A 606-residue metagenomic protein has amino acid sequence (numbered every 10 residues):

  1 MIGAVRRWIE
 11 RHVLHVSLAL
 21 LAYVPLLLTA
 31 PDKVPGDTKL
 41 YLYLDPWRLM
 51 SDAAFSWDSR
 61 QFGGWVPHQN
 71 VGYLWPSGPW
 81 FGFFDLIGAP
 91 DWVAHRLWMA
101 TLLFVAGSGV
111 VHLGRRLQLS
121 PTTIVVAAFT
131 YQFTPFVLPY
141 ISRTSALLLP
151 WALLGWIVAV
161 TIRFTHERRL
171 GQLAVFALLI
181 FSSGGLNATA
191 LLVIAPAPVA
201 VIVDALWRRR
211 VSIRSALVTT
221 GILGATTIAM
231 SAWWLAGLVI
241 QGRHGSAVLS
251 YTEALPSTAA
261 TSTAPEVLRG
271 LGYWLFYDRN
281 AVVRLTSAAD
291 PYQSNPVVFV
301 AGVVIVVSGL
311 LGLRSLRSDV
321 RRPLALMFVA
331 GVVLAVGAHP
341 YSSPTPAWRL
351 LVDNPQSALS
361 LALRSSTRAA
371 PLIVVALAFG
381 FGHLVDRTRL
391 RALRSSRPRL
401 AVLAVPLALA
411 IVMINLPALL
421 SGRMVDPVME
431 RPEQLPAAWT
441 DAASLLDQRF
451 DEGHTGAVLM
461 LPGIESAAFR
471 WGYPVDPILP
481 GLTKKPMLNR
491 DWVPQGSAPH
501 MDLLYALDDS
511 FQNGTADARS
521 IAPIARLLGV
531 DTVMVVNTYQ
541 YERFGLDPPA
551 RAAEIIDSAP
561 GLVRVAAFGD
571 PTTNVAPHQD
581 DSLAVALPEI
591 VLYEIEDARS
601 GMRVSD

Functional and structural regions predicted by a protein language model:
M1-L28, V218-T219, V307, S318-A325 (+1 more regions): Start-transfer (signal-anchor) and selected internal transmembrane alpha helices of multi-pass inner/ER membrane
M1-W8, R115-L117, I162-L173, V203-L217 (+3 more regions): Membrane-interface junctions at the ends of membrane-embedded or membrane-associated helices
A22-G107, F129-A152, T261-L285, P344 (+3 more regions): Membrane-interface coil-to-helix junctions
R48-Q61, P67, A216, G224-G312 (+5 more regions): Periplasmic/ER-lumenal interhelical loops and adjacent helix-loop junctions in multi-pass membrane proteins
A100-L117, P121-W207, T219-L238, A408-L419 (+1 more regions): Membrane-embedded helix bundles of polyisoprenyl
V137-L148, A254, A288-V297, L326-G380 (+2 more regions): Membrane-helix boundary/interfacial segments in multi-pass membrane proteins
R208-V218, V307-A347, R391-A401: Membrane-interface helix-loop-helix junctions at transmembrane boundaries of multi-pass membrane enzymes, predominantly
V248-A260, Y292, A410-D606: Extracytoplasmic
